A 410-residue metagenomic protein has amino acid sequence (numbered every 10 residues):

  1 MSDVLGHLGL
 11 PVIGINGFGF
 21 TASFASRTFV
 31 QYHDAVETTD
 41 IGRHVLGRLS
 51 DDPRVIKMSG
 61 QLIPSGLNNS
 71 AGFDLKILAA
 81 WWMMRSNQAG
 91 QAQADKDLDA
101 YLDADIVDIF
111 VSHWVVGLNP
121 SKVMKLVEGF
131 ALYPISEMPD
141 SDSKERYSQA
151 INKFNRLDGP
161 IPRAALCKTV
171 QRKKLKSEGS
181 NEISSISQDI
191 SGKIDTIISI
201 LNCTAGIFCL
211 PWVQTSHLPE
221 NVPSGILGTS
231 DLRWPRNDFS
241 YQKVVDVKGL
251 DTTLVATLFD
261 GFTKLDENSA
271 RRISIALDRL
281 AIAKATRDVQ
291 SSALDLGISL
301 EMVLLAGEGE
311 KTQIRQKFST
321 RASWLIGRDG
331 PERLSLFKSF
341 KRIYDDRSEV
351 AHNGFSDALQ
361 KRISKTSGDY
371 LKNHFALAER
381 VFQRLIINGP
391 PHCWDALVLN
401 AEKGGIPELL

Functional and structural regions predicted by a protein language model:
M1-S26: Charged, amphipathic alpha-helical stretches
A25-S291, T366-L410: Charged, non-catalytic interaction/linker regions at domain boundaries that couple catalytic cores to substrate
T28, D295-F337: Flexible secondary-structure boundary motifs
E267-A276, F318, Y344-G354: Active-site-adjacent bridging/hinge elements
I273-A276, S292-L296, L300, R315 (+3 more regions): Short runs of predominantly hydrophobic/aromatic residues within well-ordered alpha helices that form helix-helix
R279, L296, K311-K317, Q360-L371: Composition- and surface-driven signal marking solvent-exposed, interaction-prone regions in large proteins
E308, D345-S356, Q383-P391: Charged/polar positions within long, soluble alpha-helices
R333-I363: Histidine-centered, metal-coordinating catalytic motifs and their short helical/loop contexts
